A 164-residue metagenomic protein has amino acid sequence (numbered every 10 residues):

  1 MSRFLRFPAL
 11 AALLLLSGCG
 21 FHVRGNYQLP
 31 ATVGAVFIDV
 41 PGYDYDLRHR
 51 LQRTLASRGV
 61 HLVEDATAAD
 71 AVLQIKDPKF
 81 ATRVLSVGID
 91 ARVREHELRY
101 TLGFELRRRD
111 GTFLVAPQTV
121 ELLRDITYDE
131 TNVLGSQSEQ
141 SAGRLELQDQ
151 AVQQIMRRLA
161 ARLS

Functional and structural regions predicted by a protein language model:
M1-A9: Bacterial N-terminal signal peptides that target proteins for export
L15-G18: C-terminal motif of bacterial Sec signal peptides marking the signal peptidase cleavage site
G20-V23: Bacterial signal peptide processing site
A31-K79: N-terminal segment of the mature soluble domain
V40, L55-G59, L106-D110, E130 (+1 more regions): Sec/Tat-exported extracytoplasmic proteins
A68, Q74-T119, L123-S141: Surface-exposed short loop/turn segments
L134-S164: C-terminal/domain-edge helix-coil "capping" segments
